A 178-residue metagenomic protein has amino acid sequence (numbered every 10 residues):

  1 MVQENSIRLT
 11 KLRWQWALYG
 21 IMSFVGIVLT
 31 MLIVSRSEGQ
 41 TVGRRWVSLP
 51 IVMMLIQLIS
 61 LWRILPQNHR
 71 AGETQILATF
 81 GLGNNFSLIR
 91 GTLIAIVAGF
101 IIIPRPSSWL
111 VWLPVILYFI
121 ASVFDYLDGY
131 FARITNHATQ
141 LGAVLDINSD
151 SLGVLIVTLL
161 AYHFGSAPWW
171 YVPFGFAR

Functional and structural regions predicted by a protein language model:
M1-A78, I147-R178: A feature for the membrane-embedded catalytic helix bundles of lipid/isoprenoid biosynthetic enzymes
R45-S60, N85, T92-T139: Membrane-embedded alpha-helical segments that form the functional core of polytopic membrane enzymes, especially those
H69-R70, P106, F131, V144: Short secondary-structure boundary micro-motifs
G72-F86, T139-D146: Juxtamembrane helix-capping/reentrant segments at transmembrane boundaries
T79-L82, W112-P114, G142, A167-W170: Short alpha-helical transmembrane interface motifs in multi-pass membrane proteins
S87, V115-Y118, A143, Y171-G175: Hydrophobic/aromatic positions within or immediately flanking transmembrane alpha-helices of multi-pass small-molecule
I89, F124-L127, L145, S149 (+1 more regions): Residue-level micro-sites within transmembrane alpha helices that shape and flank functional polar/acidic positions
